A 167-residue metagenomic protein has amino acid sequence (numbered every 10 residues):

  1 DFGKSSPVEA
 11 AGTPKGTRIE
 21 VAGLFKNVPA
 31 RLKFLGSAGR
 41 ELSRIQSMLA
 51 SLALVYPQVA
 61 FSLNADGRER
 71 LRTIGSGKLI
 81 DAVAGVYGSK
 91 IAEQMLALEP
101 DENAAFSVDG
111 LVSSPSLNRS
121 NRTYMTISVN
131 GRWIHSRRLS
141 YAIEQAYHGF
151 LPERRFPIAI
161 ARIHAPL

Functional and structural regions predicted by a protein language model:
D1-L167: N-terminal phosphate-binding caps/lids of nucleotide- and nucleic-acid-binding domains
